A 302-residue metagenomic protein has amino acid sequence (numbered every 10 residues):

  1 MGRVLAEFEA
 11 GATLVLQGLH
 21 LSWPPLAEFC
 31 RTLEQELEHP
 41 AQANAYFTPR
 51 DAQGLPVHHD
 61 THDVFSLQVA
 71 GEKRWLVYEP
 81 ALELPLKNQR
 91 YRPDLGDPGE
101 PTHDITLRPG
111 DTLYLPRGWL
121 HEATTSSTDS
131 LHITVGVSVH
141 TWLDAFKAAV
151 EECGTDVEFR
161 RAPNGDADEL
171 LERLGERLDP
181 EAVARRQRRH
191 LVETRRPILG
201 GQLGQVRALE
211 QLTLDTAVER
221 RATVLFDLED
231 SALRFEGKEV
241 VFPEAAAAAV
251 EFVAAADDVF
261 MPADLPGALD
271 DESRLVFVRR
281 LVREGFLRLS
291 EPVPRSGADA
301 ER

Functional and structural regions predicted by a protein language model:
M1-D111, W119-F159: Active-site region of the double-stranded beta-helix
Y114-P116, S290: Residue-level recognition of conserved beta-strand edge/terminus positions
V150-R195: Long, charge-rich alpha-helical interaction segments
E176-A254, R279, S290-R302: Acidic, low-complexity/disordered tracts enriched in E/D and polar residues
A255-A268: Short acidic, hydrophobic short linear motifs in intrinsically disordered regions
A268-R283: Short amphipathic alpha-helical interaction segments
